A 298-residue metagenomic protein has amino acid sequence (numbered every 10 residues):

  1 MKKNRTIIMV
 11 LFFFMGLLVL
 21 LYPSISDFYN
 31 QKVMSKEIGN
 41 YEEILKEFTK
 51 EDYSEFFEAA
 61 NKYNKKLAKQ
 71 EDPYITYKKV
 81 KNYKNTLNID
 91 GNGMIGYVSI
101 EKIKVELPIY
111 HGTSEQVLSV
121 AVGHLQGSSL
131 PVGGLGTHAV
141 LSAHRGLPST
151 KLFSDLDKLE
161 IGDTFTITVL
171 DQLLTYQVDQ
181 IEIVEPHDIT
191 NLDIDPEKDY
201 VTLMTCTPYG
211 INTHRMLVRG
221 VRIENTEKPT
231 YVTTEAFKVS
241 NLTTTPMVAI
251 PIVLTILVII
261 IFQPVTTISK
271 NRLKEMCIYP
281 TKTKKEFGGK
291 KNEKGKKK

Functional and structural regions predicted by a protein language model:
K2-L242, K274, I278: Solvent-exposed, non-transmembrane regions of membrane-associated and secreted proteins
T233-N292: C-terminal single-pass membrane-anchor helix
N292-K298: Short, charged juxtamembrane terminal tails flanking transmembrane helices
